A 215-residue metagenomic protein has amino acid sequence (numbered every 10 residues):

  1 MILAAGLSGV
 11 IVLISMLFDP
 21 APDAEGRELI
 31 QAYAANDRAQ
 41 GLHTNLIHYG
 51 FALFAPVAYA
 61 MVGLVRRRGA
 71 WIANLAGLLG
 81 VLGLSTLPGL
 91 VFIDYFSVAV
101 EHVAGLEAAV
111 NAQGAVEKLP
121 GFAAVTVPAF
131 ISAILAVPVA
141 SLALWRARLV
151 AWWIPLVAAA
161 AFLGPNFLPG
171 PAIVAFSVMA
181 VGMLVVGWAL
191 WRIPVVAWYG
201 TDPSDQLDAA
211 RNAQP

Functional and structural regions predicted by a protein language model:
M1-P215: Hydrophobic, aromatic-enriched alpha-helical segments typical of multi-pass transmembrane helices
